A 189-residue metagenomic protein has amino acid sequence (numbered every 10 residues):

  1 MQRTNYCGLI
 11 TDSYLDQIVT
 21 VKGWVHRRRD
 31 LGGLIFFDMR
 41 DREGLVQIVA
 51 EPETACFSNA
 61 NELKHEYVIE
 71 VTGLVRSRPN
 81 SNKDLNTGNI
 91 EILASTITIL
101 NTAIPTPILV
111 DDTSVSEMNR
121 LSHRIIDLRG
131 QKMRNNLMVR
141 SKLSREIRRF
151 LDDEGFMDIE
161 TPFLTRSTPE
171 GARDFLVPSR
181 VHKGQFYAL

Functional and structural regions predicted by a protein language model:
Q2-L189: Class II aminoacyl-tRNA synthetase-like tRNA-binding/catalytic domains
